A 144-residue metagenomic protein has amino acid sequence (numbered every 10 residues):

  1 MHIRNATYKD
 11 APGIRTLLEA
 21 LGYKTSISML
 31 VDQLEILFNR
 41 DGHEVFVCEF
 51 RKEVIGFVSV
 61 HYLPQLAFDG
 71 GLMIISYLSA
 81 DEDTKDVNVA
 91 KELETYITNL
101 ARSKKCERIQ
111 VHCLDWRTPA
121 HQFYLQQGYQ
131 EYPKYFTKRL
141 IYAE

Functional and structural regions predicted by a protein language model:
M1-K9, E144: Conserved N-terminal entry element of GNAT/NAT acetyltransferase domains
Y8-P12, T16-G70, R139: Acetyl-CoA-dependent GNAT
L63, D81, L114: Residue-level recognition of the GNAT/N-acetyltransferase active site
L78-K85: A short, internal acetyl-CoA/4′-phosphopantetheine-binding micro-motif in the GNAT/acyltransferase core
D86-N99, Q126: Conserved acetyl-CoA-binding loop-helix of GNAT-fold acetyltransferases
K91, D115-P133, K138: Conserved active-site alpha-helix within GNAT-family acetyltransferase domains
A101-C113: Conserved GNAT acetyl-CoA-binding A-motif
